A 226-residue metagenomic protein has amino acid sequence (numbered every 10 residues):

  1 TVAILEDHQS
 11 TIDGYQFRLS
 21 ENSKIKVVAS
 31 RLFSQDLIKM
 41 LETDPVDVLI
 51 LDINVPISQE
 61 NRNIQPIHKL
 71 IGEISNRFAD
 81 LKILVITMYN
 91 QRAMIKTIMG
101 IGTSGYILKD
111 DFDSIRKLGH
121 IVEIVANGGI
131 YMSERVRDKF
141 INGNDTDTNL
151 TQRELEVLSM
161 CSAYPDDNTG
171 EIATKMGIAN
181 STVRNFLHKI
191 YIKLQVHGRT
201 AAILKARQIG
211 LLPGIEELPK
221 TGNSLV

Functional and structural regions predicted by a protein language model:
E6: Conserved acidic carboxylate
Q9-D13: Charged phosphotransfer/docking patches of two-component systems
K24-F33, M40, V196: Short hydrophobic/Thr-rich beta-strand motif most characteristic of the beta2 strand and flanking loop of CheY-like
E42-D44, E73-D80, I101, I209: Conserved phosphotransfer cores of two-component systems
I50-Q59: Active-site residues of response regulator receiver
E60-D80: Short amphipathic alpha-helix used as the core "switch/output" element in two-component signaling
K96-M99, S104-G105, D110-E156: Short, flexible helix-to-coil linker/hinge segments that flank and couple to helix-turn-helix
D166-A201, K205-Q208, E216: Recognition helix of helix-turn-helix DNA-binding domains
